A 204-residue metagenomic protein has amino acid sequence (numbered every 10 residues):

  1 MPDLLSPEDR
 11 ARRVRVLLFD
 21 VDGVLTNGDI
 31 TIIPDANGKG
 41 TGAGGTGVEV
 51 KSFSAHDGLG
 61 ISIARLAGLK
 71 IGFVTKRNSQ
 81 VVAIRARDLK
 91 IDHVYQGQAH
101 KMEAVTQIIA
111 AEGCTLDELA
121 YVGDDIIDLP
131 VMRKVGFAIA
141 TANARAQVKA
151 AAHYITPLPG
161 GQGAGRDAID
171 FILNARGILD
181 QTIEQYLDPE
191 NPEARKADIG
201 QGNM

Functional and structural regions predicted by a protein language model:
P2-K70: Active-site neighborhood of HAD-like aspartate-dependent phosphohydrolases
L5-E8, G60-I61, I84, I109-A110 (+2 more regions): Short, flexible, glycine/charge-rich loop motifs used to bind or transfer phosphoryl groups or to couple energy/partner
V21, K76, Q98, A142-R145: Short secondary-structure boundary segments
V24-T26, T75, T156: Ser/Thr-centric signal marking residues that sit in or immediately flank functional binding/regulatory motifs
I32, R77-V81, K101-M102: Short, catalytically relevant binding-site loops at active-site mouths
A36-K39, G47, S54, D88 (+2 more regions): Mg2+-dependent phosphoryl-transfer enzymes with acidic/Ser/Thr/Gly-rich catalytic loops
S52-H56, V74, G97-H100: Short secondary-structure boundary/capping elements
I61-R85, Y95-Q96, M132: Substrate-recognition element of Asp-dependent hydrolases with the DxDx(T/V) motif
